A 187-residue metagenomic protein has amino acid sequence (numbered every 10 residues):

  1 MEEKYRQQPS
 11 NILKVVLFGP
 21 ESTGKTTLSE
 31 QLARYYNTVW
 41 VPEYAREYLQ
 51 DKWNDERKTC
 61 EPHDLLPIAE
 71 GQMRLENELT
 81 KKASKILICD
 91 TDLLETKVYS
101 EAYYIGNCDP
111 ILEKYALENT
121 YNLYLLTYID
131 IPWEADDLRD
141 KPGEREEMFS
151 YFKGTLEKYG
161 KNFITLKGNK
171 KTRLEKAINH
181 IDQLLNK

Functional and structural regions predicted by a protein language model:
M1-L13: Extreme N-terminal, non-catalytic leader segments that precede Walker-type/kinase nucleotide-binding cores
L17: Hydrophobic anchor at the beta1->P-loop junction of P-loop NTPases
E21: The conserved Walker
K25: Conserved lysine of the Walker
S29-Y35, L65-S84, C108-Y121: Short amphipathic alpha-helices and their capping/turn segments at secondary-structure boundaries
E30, R34-G71: Conserved substrate/cofactor phosphate-moiety recognition/catalytic segment in nucleotide-dependent phosphotransferases
E56-L93, V98, A102-Y103: Conserved nucleotide-sensing/catalytic segment adjacent to the nucleotide-binding pocket in NTP-handling enzymes
Y103-N169: A glycine- and Lys/Arg-enriched "phosphate-lid" helix/loop adjacent to the NTP-binding pocket of small-molecule kinases
